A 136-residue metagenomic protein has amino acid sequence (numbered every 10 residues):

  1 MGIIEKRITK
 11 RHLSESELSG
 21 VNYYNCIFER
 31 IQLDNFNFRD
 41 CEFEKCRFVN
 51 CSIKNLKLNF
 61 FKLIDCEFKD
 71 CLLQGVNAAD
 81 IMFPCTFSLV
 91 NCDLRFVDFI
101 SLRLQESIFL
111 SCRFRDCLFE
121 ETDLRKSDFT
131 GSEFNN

Functional and structural regions predicted by a protein language model:
M1-N136: Tandem repeat scaffolds
